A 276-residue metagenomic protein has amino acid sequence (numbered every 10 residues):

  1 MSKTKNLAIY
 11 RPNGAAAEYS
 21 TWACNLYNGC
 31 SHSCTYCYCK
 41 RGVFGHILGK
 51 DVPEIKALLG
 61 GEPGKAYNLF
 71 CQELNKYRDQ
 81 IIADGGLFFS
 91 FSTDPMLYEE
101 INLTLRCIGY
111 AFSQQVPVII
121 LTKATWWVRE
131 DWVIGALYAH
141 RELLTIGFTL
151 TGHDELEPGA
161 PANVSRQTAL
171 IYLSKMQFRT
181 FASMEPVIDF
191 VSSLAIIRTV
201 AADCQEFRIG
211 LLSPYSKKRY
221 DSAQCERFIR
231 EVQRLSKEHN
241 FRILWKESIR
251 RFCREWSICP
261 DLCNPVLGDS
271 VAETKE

Functional and structural regions predicted by a protein language model:
M1-G86: N-terminal [4Fe-4S]-dependent radical SAM core
S2-T4, T122, T274: Generic cytosolic/nucleocytoplasmic N-terminal low-complexity/intrinsically disordered segments
A17, C30-H32, G45, L97 (+3 more regions): Residues in flexible loops and secondary-structure boundaries
W22, W126-W127, W132, W245 (+1 more regions): A residue-identity detector for tryptophan
L26, E130-D131, A136, I249 (+1 more regions): Short, isolated positions within intrinsically disordered regulatory regions of eukaryotic proteins
K65-S236: Conserved AdoMet/S-adenosylmethionine-binding subsite of the radical SAM
R219-E276: C-terminal accessory extensions appended to soluble enzyme cores
